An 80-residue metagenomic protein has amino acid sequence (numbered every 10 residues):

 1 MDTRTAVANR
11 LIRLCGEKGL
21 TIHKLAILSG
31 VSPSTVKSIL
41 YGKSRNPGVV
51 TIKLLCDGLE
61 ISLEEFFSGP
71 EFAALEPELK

Functional and structural regions predicted by a protein language model:
M1-L20: A short, Lys/Arg-rich alpha-helix, primarily the initiator
I12, H23, K53: Residues within the helices of the helix-turn-helix
R13, S38, F67-K80: Short, charged recognition helix plus adjacent turn of helix-turn-helix-like nucleic-acid-binding domains
C15, A26, C56: The alpha-helix within a helix-turn-helix
G19-S38: Short alpha-helical DNA-recognition segment
S32, K43, P70-A74: The DNA-recognition helices of helix-turn-helix-type DNA-binding domains
K43-D57: Short, basic-rich loop-to-helix N-cap that marks the start of a DNA-contacting helix
D57-E65: Intrinsically disordered, low-complexity basic tails/linkers immediately adjacent to helix-turn-helix/homeobox/MYB/SANT
